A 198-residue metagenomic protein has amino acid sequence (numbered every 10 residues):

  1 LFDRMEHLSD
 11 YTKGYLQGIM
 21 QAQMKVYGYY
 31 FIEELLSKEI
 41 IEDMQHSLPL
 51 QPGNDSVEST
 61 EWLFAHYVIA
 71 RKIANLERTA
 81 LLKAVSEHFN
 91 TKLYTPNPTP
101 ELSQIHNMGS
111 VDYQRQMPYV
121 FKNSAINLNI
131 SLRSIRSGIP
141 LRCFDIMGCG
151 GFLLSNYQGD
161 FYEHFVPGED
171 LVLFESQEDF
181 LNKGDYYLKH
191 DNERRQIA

Functional and structural regions predicted by a protein language model:
L1-N123: Conserved catalytic-core segment of nucleotide-activated headgroup transferases in glycan assembly
K72, P96-A198: Catalytic binding pocket for nucleotide-activated donors in carbohydrate/polymer assembly enzymes
